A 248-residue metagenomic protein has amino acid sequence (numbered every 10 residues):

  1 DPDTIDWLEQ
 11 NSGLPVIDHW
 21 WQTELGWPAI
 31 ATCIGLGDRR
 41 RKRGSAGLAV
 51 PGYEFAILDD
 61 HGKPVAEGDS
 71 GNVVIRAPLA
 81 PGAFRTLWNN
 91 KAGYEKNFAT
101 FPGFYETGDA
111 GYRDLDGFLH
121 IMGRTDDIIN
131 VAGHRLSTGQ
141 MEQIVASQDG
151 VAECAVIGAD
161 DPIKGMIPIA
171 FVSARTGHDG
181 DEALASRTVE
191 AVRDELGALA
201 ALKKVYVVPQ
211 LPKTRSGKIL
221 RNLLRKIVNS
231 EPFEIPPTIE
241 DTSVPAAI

Functional and structural regions predicted by a protein language model:
D1-R41, E54, H61-K63, W88: Gly/Ser/Thr-rich phosphate-binding loop
W21, G47, D109, G133: Active-site glycine-centered loops adjacent to acidic/histidine catalytic or metal-binding residues that shape
D38-S45, K96-A99: Short, P/G- and charge-enriched loop/turn segments at secondary-structure junctions
L48-G52, K63-N97, L136, E231-F233: Conserved ATP/PPi-binding loop(s) of AMP-dependent carboxylate-activating enzymes
F55, I75, A80, G103 (+4 more regions): AMP-binding/adenylate-forming catalytic core of the ANL superfamily
L58-D59, T107, R113, K213: Hydrophobic alpha-helical segments, especially N-terminal targeting/anchoring helices
V205-R215: Short proline/glycine- and acidic-rich turn/helix-capping motifs at secondary-structure junctions
P232-I248: Short, charged, surface-exposed hinge/linker loops at domain edges that act as mobile lids or interdomain connectors
